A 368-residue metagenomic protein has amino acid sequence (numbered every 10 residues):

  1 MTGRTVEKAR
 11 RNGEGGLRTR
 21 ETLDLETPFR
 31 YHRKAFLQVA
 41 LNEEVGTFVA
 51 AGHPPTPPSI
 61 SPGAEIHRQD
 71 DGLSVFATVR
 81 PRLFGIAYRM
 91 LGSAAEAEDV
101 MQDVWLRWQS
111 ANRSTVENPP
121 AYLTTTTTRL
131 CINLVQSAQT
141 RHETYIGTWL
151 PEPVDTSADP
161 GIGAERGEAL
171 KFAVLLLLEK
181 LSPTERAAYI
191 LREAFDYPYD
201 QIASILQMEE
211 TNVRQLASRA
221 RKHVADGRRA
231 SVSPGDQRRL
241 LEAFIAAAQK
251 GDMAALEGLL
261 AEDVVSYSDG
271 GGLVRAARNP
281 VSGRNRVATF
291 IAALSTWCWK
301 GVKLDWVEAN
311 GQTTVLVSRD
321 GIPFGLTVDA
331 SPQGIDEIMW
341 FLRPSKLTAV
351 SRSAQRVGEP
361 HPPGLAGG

Functional and structural regions predicted by a protein language model:
G3, G13-G16, G46, G52 (+2 more regions): Residue-identity detector for glycine
K8-N12, K34: Polybasic, lysine-rich low-complexity intrinsically disordered segments
G15-L23: N-terminal intrinsically disordered, low-complexity tails
L17, T27-F36: Intrinsically disordered, low-complexity segments enriched in serine/proline and basic residues
F36-D99, D103-A246, D252-M253, L259: Active-site-adjacent scaffolding segments
L240-A243, P360-G368: Terminal "cap-and-tail" regions of soluble proteins that handle hydrophobic small molecules
E262-V302: A solvent-exposed, acidic/Ser-Thr-rich amphipathic alpha-helical stretch
N285-L365: Low-complexity, glycine/alanine/valine/leucine- and proline-rich hydrophobic stretches
